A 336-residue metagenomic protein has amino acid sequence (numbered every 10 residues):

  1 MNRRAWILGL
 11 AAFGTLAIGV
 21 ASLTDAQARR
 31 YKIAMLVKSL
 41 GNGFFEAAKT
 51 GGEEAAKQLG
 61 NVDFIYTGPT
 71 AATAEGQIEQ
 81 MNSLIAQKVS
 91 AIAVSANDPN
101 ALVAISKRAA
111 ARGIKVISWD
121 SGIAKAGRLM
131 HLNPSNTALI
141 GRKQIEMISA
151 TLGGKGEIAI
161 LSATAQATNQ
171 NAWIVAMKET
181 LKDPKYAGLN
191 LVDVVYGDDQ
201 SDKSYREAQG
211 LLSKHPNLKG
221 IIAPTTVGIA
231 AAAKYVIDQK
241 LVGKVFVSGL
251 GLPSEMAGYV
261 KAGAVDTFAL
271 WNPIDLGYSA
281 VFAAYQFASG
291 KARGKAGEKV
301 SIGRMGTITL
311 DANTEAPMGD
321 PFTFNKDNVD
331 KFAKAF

Functional and structural regions predicted by a protein language model:
R29, A165-N169, T180-K182, A283-F336: Hinge/cleft segment of the Venus flytrap/periplasmic-binding protein
Y31-A55, L59, F64-M81, V89 (+3 more regions): Extracytoplasmic "Venus flytrap"
A34-L36, K88-A96, K115-W119, A159-L161 (+3 more regions): Periplasmic-binding protein-like
F44-Q58, I140-Q144, T168-G188, K203 (+2 more regions): Short, solvent-exposed amphipathic alpha-helices that sit in or adjacent to ligand/effector-binding or catalytic
E54, Q77, L132-I158, K203-Y205 (+2 more regions): Hydrophobic alpha-helical segments within soluble ligand-binding/sensing domains
A71-A124, M130-S135, T226-Y235: Beta-alpha junction/loop-to-helix N-cap segments that form part of ligand/metal-binding clefts
V94-A110, M177, D193, G197-Y259: Hydrophobic alpha-helical
N100-L139, M147-A150, E157, A163 (+2 more regions): Flexible loop/hinge segments that line or gate small-molecule binding clefts
